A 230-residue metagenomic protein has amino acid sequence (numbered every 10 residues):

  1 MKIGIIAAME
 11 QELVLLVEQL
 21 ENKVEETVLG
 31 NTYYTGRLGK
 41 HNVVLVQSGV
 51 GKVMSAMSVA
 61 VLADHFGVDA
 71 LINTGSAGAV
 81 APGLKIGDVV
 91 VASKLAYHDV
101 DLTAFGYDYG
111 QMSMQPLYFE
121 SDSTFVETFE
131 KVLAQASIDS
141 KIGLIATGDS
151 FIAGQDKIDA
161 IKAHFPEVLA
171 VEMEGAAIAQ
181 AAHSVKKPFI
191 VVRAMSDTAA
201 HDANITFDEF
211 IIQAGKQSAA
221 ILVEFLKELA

Functional and structural regions predicted by a protein language model:
M1-S123: Metabolite-binding pocket within alpha/beta catalytic cores that recognizes anionic/polar moieties
K2, G67, K85, K141 (+2 more regions): Short loop/turn motifs at secondary-structure junctions
M9, G78, L95, T147-S150 (+2 more regions): Glycine-rich beta-alpha junction loops
V46, I72, V90, K141-A146 (+1 more regions): Hydrophobic/aromatic beta-strand patches that form the interior of the parallel beta-sheet core in alpha/beta enzyme
S58, L62, E127-F129, K216-F225: Short, well-ordered amphipathic alpha-helical segments that serve as non-catalytic structural scaffolds within diverse
F105-A170, A181, V185: Active-site rim beta-loop-alpha module in soluble metabolic enzymes
D156, I161-E172, A176-I211: Active-site-adjacent mobile loop/cap segments within catalytic or ligand-binding domains
A199-A230: His/Asp/Glu-rich mid-to-C-terminal helical/loop segments that flank catalytic regions of hydrolases
